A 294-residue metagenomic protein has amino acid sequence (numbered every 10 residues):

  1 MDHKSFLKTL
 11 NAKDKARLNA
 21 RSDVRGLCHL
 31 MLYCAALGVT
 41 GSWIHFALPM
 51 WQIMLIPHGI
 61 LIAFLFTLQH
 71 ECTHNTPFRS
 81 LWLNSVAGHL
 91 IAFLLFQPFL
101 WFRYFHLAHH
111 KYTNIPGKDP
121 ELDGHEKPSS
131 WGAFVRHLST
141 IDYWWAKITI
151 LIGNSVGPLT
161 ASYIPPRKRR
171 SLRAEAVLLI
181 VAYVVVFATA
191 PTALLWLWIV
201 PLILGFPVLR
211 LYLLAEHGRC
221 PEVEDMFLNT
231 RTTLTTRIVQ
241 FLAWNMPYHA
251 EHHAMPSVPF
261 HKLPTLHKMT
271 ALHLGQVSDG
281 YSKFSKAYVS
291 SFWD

Functional and structural regions predicted by a protein language model:
M1-L61, L68, L94-W198, H261-D294: Non-catalytic, topology-defining segments of multipass membrane proteins
N19, P77-F96, G117-A133, E224-V239: Juxtamembrane helix-capping/reentrant segments at transmembrane boundaries
G41-H45, Q69-H74, F78, L107-H110 (+2 more regions): Membrane-water interface at transmembrane helix exits
G59-C72, P98-W101, K147, W198-E224 (+1 more regions): Transmembrane alpha-helical segments that form the membrane-embedded catalytic/substrate-channel core of multi-pass
P158-Y163, M226-Y248: Active-site-proximal inter-transmembrane loops
M255-S257: Solvent-exposed interhelical
